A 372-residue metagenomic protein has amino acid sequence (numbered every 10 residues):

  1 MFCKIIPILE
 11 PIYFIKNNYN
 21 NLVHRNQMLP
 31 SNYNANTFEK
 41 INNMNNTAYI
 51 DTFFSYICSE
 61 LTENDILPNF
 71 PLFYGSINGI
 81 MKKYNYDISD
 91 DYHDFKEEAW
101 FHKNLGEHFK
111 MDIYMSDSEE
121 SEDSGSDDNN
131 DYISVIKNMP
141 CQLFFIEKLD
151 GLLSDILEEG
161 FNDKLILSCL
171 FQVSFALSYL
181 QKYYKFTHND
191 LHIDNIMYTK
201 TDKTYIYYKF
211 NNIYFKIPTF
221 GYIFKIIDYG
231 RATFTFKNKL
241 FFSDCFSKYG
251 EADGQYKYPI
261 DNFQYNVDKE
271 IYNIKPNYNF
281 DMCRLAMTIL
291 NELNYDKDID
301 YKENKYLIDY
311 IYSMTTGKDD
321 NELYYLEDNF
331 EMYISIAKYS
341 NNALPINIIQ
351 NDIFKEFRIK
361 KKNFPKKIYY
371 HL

Functional and structural regions predicted by a protein language model:
C3-K4: Conserved beta3 VAIK motif of the Hanks protein kinase fold
L9-N64, S89: The N-lobe alphaC helix and its flanking beta3-alphaC-beta4 segment of protein kinase-like domains, centered on
I12-M28, P68-L165, F236-F242: Conserved structural core of kinase catalytic domains
S31-Y49, E119-L143, F215-T219, I260-N277: Intrinsically disordered, low-complexity acidic Ser/Thr-rich regulatory segments
T47-I57, L72, L152, L165-S168 (+6 more regions): Acidic, Ser/Thr-rich intrinsically disordered and amphipathic helical segments
C58-T62, E159-H188, I193, D202-K203: Conserved kinase catalytic-core helix
T187-P276: Catalytic activation segment of kinase domains across protein kinase-like and atypical kinase folds
P218, Y256-L372: Helical subdomain adjoining the active site within ATP-dependent kinase catalytic cores
